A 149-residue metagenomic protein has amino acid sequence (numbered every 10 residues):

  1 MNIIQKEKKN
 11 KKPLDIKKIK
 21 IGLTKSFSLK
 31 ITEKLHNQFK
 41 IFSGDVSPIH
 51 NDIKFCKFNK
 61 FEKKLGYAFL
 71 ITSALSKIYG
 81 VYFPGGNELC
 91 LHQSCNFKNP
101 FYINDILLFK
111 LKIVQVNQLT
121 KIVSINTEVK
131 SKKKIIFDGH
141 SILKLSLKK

Functional and structural regions predicted by a protein language model:
M1-T24, S28, F101-K149: HotDog/MaoC-like acyl-thioester-processing domains
N2-E88: Hot-dog-fold acyl-thioester-processing enzymes
I41, S47, I53-F58, I78 (+5 more regions): Short, surface-exposed, polar/charged, turn-prone segments marking secondary-structure boundaries
V81-D105, F109: Mid-chain, well-packed structural core segment of small domains
